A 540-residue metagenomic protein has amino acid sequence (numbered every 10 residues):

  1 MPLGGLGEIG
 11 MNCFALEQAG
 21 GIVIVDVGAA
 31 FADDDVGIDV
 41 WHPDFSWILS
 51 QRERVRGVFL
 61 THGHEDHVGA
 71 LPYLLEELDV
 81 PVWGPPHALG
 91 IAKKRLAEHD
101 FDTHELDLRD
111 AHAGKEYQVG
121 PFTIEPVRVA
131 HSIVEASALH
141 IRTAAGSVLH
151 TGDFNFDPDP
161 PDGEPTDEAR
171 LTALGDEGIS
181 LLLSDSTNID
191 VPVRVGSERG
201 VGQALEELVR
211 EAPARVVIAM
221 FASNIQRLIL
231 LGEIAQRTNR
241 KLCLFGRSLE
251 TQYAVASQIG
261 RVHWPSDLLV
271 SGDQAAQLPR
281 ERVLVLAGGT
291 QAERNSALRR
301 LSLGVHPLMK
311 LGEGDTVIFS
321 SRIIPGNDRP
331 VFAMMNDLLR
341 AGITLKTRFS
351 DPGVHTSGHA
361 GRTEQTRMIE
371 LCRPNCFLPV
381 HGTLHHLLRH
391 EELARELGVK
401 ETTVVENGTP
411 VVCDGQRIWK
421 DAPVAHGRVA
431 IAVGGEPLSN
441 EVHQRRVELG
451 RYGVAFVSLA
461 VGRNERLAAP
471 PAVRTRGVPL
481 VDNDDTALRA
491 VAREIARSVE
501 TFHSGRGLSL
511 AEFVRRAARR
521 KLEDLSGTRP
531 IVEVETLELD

Functional and structural regions predicted by a protein language model:
M1-F59, H64-L278, S296-K310, R329-F332: His/Asp/Glu-rich metal-coordinating catalytic cores of metallo-dependent phosphodiesterases/hydrolases acting on
L6, A30-D34, W41, T347 (+3 more regions): A glycine- and charged-residue-rich anion-binding loop/surface
E17-G20, R142-A145, Q236, C413-Q416 (+2 more regions): Short acidic-glycine loop/turn motifs at beta-strand connectors
P81, L378-P379, E533-T536: Short glycine-rich phosphate-binding loop at a beta-alpha junction
L96, A394, L522: Conserved hydrophobic residues forming the short capping helix/wall of the S-adenosyl-L-methionine
L106-L108, I124, L345, T402 (+1 more regions): Generic structural signal for residues in well-ordered beta-strands
D190-G326, P330-V354, A360-H503, A511 (+1 more regions): Hard-cation-handling environments
G507-D540: C-terminal tails and terminal domains of large nucleic-acid-associated and other macromolecular-machine proteins
